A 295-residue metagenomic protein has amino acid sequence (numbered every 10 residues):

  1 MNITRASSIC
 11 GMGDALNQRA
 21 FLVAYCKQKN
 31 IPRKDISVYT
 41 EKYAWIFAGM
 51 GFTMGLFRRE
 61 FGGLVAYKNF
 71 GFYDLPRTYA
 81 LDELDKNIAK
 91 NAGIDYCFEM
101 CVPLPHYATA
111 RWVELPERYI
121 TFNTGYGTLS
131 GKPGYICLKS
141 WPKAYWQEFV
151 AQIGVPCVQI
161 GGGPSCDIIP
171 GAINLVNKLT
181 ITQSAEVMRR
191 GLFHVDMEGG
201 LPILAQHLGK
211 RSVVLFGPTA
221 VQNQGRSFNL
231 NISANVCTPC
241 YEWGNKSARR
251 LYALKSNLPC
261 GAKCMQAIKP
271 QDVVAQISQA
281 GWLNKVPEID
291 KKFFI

Functional and structural regions predicted by a protein language model:
M1-N87, Q183-E186, P202-L204: Active-site and donor-binding regions of nucleotide-sugar-utilizing enzymes
I3, T124-G134, A253-P259: Short glycine/proline-rich turn/loop motifs
R5, S37-V38, F122, Q159 (+1 more regions): Structural beta-sheet core signal
A6, G13, N17, A24-Q28 (+6 more regions): Catalytic phosphate/metal-binding cores of nucleic-acid and nucleotide-processing enzymes, i.e., regions that mediate
M12-R19, L138-Q222: Donor-binding and catalytic core of enzymes assembling or modifying cell-surface/extracellular glycoconjugates
P76-K139, K143, K285-F294: Mid-sequence helix-capping/hinge segment at a functional interface
T128-K132, S165-I169, P239-E242: Short acidic/His/Gly/Ser-rich catalytic and metal-binding motifs that mark active-site loops of diverse hydrolases
L175, Q206-I295: Nucleotide-sugar donor-binding patch of glycosyltransferase catalytic domains
